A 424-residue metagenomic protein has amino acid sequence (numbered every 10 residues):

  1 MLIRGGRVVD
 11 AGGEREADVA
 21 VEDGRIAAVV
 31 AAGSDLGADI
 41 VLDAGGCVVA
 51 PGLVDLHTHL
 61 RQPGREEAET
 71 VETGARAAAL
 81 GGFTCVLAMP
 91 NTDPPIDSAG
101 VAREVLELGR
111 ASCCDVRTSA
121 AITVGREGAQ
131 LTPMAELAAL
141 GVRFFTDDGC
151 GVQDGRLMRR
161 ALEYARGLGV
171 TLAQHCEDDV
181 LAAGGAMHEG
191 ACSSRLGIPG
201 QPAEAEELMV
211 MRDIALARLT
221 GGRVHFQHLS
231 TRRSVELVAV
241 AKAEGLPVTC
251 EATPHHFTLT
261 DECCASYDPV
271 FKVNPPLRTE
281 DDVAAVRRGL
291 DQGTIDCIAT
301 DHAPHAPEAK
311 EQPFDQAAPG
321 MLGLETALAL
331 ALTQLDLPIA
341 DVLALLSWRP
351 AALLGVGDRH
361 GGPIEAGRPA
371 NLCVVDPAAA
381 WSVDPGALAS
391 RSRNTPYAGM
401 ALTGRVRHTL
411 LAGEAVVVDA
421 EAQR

Functional and structural regions predicted by a protein language model:
M1-G52: Histidine-rich, glycine-flanked metal-binding segment
G6, V19, G24, G46 (+15 more regions): Divalent metal-coordination and catalytic microenvironments
G45-G109: Metal-associated gating/positioning segment near the N- to mid-region
H59-E69, L87-A99, S119-L131, T146-L157 (+3 more regions): Divalent metal-binding segments
E107-I122: A glycine-rich helix N-cap at a beta->alpha junction
L131-I298: Histidine/acidic residue-rich metal-binding segments in metalloenzymes
R195-R223, V270, G289-Q292, D296-I298 (+1 more regions): His/Asp/Glu-enriched, well-ordered alpha-helical/loop segment that forms or immediately abuts the divalent-metal
P313-Q316, A366-R424: C-terminal cap of metal-dependent C-N hydrolases
